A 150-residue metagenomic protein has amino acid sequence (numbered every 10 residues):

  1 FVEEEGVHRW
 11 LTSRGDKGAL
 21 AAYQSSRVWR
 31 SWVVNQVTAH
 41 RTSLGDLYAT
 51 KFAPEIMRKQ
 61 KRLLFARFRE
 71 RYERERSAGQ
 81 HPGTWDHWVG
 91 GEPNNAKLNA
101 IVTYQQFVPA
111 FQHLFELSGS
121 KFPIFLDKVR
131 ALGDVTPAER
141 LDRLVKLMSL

Functional and structural regions predicted by a protein language model:
F1-R9: An active-site-proximal "capping" alpha-helix that borders the catalytic cofactor pocket
L11, A19, W32-L150: Pan-zinc metallopeptidase signature
Y23-Q24, V28: A charge-rich, low-complexity, intrinsically flexible signal that marks solvent-exposed coils, linkers, repeats
